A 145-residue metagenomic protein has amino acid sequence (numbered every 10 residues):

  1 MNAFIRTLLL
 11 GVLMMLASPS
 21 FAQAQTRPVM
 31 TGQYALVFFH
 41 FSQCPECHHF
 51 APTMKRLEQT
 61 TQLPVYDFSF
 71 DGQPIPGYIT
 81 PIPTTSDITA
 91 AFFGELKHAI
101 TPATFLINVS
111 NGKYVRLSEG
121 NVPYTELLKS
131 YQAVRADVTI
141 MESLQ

Functional and structural regions predicted by a protein language model:
M1-R6: Positively charged n-region of N-terminal signal peptides that target proteins for export
T7-A17: Bacterial N-terminal signal peptides
S18-A24: Sec/Tat signal peptide C-region and signal peptidase I cleavage site
P28-S42: Short active-site neighborhood of thiol/selenol oxidoreductases, capturing the structured segment around
F39, C44-H48, T104: The canonical Cys-X-X-Cys-His
F39, L63-D87: Thiol-based oxidoreductase modules, predominantly thioredoxin-like and allied folds used for disulfide exchange
H48-Q62: Typically the conserved alpha-helix immediately C-terminal to a functionally engaged Cys/Sec in thioredoxin-like
E95-L144: Non-catalytic, surface beta->alpha helical segment in thiol-disulfide oxidoreductase systems
